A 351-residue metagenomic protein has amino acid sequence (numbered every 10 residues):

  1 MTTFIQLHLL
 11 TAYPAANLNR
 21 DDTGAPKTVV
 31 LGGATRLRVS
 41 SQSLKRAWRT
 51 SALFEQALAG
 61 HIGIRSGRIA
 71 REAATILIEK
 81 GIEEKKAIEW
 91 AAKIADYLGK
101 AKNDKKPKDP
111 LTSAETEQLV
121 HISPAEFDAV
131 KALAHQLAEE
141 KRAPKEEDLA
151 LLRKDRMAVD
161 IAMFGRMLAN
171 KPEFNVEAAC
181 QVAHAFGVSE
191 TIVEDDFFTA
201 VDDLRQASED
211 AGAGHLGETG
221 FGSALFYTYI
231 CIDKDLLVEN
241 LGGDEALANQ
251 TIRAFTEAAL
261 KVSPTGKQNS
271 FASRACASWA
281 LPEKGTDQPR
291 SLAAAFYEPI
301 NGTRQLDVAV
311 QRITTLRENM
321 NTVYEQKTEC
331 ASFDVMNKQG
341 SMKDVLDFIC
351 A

Functional and structural regions predicted by a protein language model:
M1-R38, Q42-A351: Basic polyanion-binding and macromolecular-assembly surfaces
